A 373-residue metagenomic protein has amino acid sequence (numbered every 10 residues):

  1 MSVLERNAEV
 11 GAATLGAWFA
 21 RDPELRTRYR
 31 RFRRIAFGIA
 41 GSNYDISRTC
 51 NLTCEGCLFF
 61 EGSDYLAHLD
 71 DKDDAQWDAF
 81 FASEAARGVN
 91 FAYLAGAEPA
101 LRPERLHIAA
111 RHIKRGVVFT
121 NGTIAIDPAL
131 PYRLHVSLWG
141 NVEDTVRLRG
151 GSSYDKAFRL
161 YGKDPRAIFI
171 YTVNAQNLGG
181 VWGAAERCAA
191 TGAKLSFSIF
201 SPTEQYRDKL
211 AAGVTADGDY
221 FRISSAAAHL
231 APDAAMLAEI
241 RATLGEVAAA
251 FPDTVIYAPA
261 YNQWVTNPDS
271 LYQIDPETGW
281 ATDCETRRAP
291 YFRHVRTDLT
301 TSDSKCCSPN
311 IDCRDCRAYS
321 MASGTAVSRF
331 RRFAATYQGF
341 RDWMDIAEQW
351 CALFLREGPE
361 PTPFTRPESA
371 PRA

Functional and structural regions predicted by a protein language model:
S2-I126: Conserved alpha-helical substructure of the radical SAM core
V3, L25, R33, G38 (+1 more regions): Flexible mid-to-C-terminal extensions adjoining Fe-S/redox cofactors in radical SAM and related proteins
A40, N90, Y132, A193-K194: Short acidic/polar active-site loop segments enriched in Thr and Asp
I46, C50-T53, W280, P309-D312: Secretory pathway export signals and precursors
D64-A79, G96-R147, G151-K156, Y171-A184 (+1 more regions): Canonical radical SAM enzyme core domain
S137, V142-H294, S328: Radical SAM enzyme [4Fe-4S]-AdoMet core and its adjacent flexible, acidic and glycine-rich loops/tails across
